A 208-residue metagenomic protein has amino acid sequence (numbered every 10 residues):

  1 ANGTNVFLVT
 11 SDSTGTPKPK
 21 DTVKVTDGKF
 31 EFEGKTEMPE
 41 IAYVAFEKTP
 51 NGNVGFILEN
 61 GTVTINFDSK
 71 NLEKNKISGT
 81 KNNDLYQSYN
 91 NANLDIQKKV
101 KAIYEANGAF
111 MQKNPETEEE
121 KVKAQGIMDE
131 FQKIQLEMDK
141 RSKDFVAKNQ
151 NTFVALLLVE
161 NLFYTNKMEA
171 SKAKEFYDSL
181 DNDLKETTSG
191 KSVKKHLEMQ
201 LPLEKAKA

Functional and structural regions predicted by a protein language model:
A1-K140: A non-transmembrane, solvent-exposed segment enriched in polar/low-complexity residues
M111-N114, V146, F163, L180-K185: A conserved position within tetratricopeptide repeats
F131-N149, M168-K172: Amphipathic alpha-helical coiled-coil segments
N149-F153, K185-T188: Short coil turns that delineate tetratricopeptide repeat
N151-L162: Amphipathic alpha-helical repeat scaffolds of TPR domains
K172-A208: N-proximal helix/coil linker or "cap" segments that precede and/or mark the start of modular domains
